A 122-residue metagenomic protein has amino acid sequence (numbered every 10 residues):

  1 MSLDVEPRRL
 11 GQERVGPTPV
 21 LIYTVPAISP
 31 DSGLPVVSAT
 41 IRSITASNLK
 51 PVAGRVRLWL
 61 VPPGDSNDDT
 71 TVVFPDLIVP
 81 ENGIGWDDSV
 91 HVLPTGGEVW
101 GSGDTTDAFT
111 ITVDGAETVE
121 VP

Functional and structural regions predicted by a protein language model:
M1-V37, G103-P122: C-terminal interaction-tip segments
G33-S43, V92-T95: Short, solvent-exposed loop/turn segments enriched in Ser/Thr/Gly
V36-I41, P51-R55, A108-F109: Short acidic/proline- and small/hydrophobic-mixed sequence motifs that coincide with surface turns and coil-to-beta
A46-P51, D104: Short solvent-exposed strand-capping/beta-turn motif centered on an Asx-Ser/Thr pair
N48, P62, E117-V119: Beta-strand elements of well-folded, non-transmembrane domains
R57-V61, T112-D114: Beta-strand signatures of extracellular beta-sandwich domains
P62-E98, D104: Intrinsically disordered, low-complexity Pro/Gly/Ser/Thr-rich segments with frequent PxxP/GP/PP motifs and embedded
